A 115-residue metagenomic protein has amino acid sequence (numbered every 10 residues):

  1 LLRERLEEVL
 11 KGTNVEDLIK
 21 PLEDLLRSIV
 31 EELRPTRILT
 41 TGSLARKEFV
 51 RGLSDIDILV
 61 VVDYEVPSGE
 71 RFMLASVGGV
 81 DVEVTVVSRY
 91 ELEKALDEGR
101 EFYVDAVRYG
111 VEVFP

Functional and structural regions predicted by a protein language model:
L1-T36, A45-L53, V62-P115: Catalytic core of pol beta-like nucleotidyltransferases
T41-S43: Glycine-rich beta-strand-to-loop/alpha-helix junction loops that act as flexible
